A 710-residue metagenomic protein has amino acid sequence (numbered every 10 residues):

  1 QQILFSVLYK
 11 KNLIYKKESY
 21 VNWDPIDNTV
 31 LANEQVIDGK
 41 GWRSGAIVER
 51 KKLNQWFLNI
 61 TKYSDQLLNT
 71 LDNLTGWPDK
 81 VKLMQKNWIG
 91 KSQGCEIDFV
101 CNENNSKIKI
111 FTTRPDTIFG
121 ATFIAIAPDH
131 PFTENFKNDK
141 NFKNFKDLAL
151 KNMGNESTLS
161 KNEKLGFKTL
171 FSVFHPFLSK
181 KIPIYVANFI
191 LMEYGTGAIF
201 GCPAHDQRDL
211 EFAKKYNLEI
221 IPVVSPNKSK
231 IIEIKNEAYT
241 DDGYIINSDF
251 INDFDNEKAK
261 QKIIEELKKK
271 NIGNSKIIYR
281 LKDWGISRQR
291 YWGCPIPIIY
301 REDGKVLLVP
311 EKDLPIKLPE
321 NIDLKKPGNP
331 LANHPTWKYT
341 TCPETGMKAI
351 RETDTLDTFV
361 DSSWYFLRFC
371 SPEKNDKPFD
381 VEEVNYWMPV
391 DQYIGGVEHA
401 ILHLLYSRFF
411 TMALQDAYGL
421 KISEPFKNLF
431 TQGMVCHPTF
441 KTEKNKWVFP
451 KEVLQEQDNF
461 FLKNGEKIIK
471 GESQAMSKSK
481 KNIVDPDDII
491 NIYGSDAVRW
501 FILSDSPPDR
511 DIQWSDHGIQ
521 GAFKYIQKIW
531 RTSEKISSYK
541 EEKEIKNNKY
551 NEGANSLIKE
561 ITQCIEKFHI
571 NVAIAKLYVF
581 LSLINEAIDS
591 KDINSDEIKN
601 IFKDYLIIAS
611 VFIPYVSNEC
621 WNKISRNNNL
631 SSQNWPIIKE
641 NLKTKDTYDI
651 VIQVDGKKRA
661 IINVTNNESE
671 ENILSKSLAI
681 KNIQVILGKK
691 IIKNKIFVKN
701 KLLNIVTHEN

Functional and structural regions predicted by a protein language model:
Q1-I108, P115, A198-P315, I322 (+5 more regions): Residue patterns forming the tRNA-binding/recognition surfaces of aminoacyl-tRNA synthetases and related DALR
Q1-I220, V224-S225, P327-P330, T341-T345 (+3 more regions): NTP-handling and nucleic-acid-processing catalytic cores
I3-W23, S275-G304, L405, F409 (+4 more regions): Helix-rich, typically C-terminal accessory recognition domains appended to large enzymatic cores
I89-E96, S225-K228, E233-E265, K269-K276 (+8 more regions): Long, charged, mostly alpha-helical binding arms that flank functional sites
I108-H130, W284, R290-P297, T355-L367 (+2 more regions): Conserved phosphate/anionic-ligand binding catalytic regions in large, soluble enzymes, centered on
A127-H130, D139-K140, L218-E237, N252 (+11 more regions): Basic, alpha-helical terminal appendages of large translation-related enzymes
P176-V186, E193, D354-I394, S479-K481: Active-site-adjacent "gating/activation" loops or surface patches in catalytic cores
D206-K214, D361-S362, F366-R368, L404 (+1 more regions): Alpha-helical support elements that line or immediately flank enzyme active sites and cofactor-binding pockets
